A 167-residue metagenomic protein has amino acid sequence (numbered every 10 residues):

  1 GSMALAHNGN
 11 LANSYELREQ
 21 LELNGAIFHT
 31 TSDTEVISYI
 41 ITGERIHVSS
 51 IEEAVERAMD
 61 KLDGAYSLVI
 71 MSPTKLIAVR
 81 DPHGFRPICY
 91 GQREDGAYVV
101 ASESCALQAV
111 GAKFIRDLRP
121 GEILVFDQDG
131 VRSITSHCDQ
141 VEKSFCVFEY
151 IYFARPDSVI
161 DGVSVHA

Functional and structural regions predicted by a protein language model:
G1-P120, V125-A167: Conserved short alpha-helical segments that host acidic/polar catalytic motifs at enzyme active sites
